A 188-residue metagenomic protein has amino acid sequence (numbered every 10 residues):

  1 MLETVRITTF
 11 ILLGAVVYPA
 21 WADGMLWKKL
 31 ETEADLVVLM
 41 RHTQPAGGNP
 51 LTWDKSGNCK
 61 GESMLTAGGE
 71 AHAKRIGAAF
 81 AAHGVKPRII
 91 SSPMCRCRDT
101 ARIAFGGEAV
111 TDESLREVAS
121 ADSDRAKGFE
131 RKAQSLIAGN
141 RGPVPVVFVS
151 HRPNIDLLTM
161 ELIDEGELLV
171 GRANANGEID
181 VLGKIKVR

Functional and structural regions predicted by a protein language model:
M1-T9: Bacterial N-terminal signal peptides that target proteins for export
V17-P19: N-terminal signal peptide c-region/cleavage motif recognized by signal peptidases
D23-A121, E161-R188: Active-site-proximal alpha-helix that buttresses catalytic centers in soluble enzyme cores
D35-V37, G142-S150: Generic beta-sheet signal
S123-R131: Short, surface-exposed amphipathic charged segments that create phosphate/polyanion-binding patches used for binding
E130-G139: A short, acidic, amphipathic alpha-helical segment used as a generic capping/interface helix at domain edges
G139-V144, A175: A short, structured loop/turn motif at beta-sheet edges
